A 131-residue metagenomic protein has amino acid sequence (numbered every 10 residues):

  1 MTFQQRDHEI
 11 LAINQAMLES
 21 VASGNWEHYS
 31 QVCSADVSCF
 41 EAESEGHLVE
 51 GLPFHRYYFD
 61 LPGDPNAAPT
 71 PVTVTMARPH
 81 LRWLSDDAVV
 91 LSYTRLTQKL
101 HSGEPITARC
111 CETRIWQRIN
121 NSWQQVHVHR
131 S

Functional and structural regions predicted by a protein language model:
M1-A35: Short, low-complexity N-terminal intrinsically disordered segments enriched in polar/charged residues
D7, W26-D87, I106: A solvent-exposed, acidic/Ser-Thr-rich amphipathic alpha-helical stretch
M17, H55, M76-R82, T94-T97 (+1 more regions): Hydrophobic/aromatic beta-strand elements that line small-molecule binding cavities or substrate pockets in beta-rich
C33-S34, R95-T97, H129-R130: Short beta-strand segments enriched in hydrophobic/aromatic residues within well-folded beta-rich domains
A88-V89, W123: Hydrophobic residues embedded in beta-strands of well-ordered beta-sheets
Q98-I106: Short, cysteine-centered beta-strand-loop-beta hairpins and adjacent loop/turn segments enriched in charged/polar
T107-S131: Short beta-strand edge/turn micro-motifs at domain boundaries
